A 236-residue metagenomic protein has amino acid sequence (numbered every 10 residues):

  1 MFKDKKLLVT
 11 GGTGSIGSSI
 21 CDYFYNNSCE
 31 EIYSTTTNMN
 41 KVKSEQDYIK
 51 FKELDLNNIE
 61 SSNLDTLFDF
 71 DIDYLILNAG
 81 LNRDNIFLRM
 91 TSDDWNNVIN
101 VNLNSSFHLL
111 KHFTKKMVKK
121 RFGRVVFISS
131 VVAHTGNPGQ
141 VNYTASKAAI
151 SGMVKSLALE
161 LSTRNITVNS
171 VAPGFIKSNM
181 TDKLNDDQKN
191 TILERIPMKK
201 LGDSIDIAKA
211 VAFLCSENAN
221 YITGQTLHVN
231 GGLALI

Functional and structural regions predicted by a protein language model:
T13, G17, C21: N-terminal Rossmann NAD(P)H-binding glycine-rich loop of SDR-like oxidoreductase domains
I86-F87, D94-I99, T181, I192: Substrate-binding pocket helix/loop in short-chain dehydrogenase/reductase
M90, G136-T144, S156, L184: Active-site loop-to-helix junction immediately N-terminal to the catalytic Tyr of the SDR YXXXK motif in Rossmann-fold
L110, S146, V154: Active-site helix of classical SDR
K115, L159-T163, N220: Alpha-helical segment proximal to the catalytic Tyr-Lys
S130: Residue(s) in the substrate-gating loop at a strand-loop-helix junction that position the organic substrate next
S162, T167, I222-G224, N230: Short, small/polar-rich loop/turn modules that mediate ligand/substrate recognition or access, typified
